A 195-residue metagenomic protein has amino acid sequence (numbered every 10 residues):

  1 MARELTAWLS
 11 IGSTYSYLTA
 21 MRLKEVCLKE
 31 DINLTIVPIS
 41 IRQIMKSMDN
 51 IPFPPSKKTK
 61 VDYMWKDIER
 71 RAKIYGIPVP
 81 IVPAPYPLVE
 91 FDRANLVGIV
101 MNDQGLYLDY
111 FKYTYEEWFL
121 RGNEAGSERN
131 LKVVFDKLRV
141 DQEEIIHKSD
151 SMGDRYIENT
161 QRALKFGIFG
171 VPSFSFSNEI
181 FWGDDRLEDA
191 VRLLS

Functional and structural regions predicted by a protein language model:
E4-T6, S10, Y15-N33, E116-S195: C-terminal cap of thioredoxin/glutaredoxin-like
I11, T19-W118: Structural alpha/beta surface segment adjacent to cysteine/selenocysteine redox centers across thiol/disulfide enzymes
